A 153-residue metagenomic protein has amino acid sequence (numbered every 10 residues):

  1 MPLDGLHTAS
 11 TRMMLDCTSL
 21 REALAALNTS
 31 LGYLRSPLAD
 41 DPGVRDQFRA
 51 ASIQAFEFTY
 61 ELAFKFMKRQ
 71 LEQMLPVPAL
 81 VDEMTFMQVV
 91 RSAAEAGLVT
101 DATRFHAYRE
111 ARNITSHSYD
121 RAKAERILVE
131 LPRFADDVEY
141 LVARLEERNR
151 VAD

Functional and structural regions predicted by a protein language model:
P2-D153: Solvent-exposed interaction patches of small proteins and small membrane subunits
